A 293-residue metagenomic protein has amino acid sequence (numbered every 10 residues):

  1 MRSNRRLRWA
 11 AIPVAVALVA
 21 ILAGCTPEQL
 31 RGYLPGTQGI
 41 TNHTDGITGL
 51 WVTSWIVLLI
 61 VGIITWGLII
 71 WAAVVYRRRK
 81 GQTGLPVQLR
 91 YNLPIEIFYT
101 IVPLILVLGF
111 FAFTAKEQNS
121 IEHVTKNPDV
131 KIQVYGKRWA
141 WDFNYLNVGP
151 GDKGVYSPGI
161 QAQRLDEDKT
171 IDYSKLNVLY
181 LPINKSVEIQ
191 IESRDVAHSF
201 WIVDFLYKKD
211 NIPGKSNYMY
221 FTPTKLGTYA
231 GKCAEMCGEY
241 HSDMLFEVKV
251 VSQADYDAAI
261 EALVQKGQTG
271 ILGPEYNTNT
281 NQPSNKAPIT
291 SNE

Functional and structural regions predicted by a protein language model:
M1-P27: N-terminal secretory/membrane targeting signals
R2-A10, H43-I64, F98-I101: Membrane-entry segments of alpha-helical transmembrane domains in multi-pass membrane proteins
A23-G24, G62-Y76: Alpha-helical transmembrane segments
T26-W51, A73-E293: Non-transmembrane, membrane-proximal soluble domains of secreted or membrane proteins
